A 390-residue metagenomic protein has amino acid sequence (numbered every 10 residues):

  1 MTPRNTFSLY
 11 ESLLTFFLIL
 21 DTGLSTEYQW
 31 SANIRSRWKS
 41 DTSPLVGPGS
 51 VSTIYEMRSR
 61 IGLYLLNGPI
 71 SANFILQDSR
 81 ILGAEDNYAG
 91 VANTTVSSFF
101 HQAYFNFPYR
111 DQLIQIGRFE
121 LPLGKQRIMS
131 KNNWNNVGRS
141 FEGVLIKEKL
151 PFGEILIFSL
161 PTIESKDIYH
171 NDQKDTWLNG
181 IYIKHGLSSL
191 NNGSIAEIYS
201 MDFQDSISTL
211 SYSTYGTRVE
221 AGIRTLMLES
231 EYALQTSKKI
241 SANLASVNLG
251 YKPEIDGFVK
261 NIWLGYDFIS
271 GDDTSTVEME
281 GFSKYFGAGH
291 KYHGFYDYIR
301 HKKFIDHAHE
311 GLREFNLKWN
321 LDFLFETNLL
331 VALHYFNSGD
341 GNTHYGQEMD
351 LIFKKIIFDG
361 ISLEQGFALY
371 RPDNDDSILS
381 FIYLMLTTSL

Functional and structural regions predicted by a protein language model:
M1-E27: Cleavable N-terminal export/targeting peptides
T22-R118, V144-L150, I155, L210-S213 (+3 more regions): Beta-barrel outer-membrane channel/assembly domains of diderm bacteria
S36-D41, L121-I128, E164: Conserved radical SAM core fold
P44-V46, D86-Y88, I128, Y169 (+2 more regions): Outer-membrane beta-barrel and related beta-rich outer-membrane complex signature in Gram-negative bacteria
K131-W134: Active-site loop-helix segments enriched in His/Asp/Glu that coordinate and activate a nucleophilic water at divalent
N136-V144: Acidic, His- and aromatic-enriched active-site or binding-groove loops in soluble protein domains that engage sugars
E148, G153-L226, S230: Internal metal/ion-chelating core segments
I240-L244, E254, N261-G311: C-terminal outer-membrane beta-barrel translocator/porin domains of Gram-negative envelope proteins and their
